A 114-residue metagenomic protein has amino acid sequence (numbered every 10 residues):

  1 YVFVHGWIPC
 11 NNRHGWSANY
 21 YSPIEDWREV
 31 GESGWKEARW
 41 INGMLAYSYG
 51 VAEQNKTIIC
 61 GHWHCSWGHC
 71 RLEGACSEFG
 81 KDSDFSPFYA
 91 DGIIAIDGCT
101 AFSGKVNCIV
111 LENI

Functional and structural regions predicted by a protein language model:
Y1-I94, T100-G104: Acidic, His/Gly-enriched loop-helix segments that form or flank divalent-metal centers in metallo-dependent hydrolases
V106-L111: Short beta-strand scaffold segments in enzyme catalytic cores
